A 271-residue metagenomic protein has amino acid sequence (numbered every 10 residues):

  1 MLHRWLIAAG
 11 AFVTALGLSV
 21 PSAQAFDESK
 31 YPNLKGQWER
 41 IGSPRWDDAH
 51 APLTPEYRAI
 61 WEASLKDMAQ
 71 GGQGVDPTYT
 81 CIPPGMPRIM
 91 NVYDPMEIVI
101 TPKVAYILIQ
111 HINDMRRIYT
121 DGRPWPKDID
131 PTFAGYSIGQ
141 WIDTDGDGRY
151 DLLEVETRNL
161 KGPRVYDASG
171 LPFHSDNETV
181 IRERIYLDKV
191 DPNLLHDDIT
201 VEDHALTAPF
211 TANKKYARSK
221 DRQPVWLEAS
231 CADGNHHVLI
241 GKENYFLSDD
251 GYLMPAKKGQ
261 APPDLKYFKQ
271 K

Functional and structural regions predicted by a protein language model:
L2-W5, G10, S19-K271: Hydrophobic small-molecule pocket/channel-lining residues, especially in calycin-type beta-barrels
